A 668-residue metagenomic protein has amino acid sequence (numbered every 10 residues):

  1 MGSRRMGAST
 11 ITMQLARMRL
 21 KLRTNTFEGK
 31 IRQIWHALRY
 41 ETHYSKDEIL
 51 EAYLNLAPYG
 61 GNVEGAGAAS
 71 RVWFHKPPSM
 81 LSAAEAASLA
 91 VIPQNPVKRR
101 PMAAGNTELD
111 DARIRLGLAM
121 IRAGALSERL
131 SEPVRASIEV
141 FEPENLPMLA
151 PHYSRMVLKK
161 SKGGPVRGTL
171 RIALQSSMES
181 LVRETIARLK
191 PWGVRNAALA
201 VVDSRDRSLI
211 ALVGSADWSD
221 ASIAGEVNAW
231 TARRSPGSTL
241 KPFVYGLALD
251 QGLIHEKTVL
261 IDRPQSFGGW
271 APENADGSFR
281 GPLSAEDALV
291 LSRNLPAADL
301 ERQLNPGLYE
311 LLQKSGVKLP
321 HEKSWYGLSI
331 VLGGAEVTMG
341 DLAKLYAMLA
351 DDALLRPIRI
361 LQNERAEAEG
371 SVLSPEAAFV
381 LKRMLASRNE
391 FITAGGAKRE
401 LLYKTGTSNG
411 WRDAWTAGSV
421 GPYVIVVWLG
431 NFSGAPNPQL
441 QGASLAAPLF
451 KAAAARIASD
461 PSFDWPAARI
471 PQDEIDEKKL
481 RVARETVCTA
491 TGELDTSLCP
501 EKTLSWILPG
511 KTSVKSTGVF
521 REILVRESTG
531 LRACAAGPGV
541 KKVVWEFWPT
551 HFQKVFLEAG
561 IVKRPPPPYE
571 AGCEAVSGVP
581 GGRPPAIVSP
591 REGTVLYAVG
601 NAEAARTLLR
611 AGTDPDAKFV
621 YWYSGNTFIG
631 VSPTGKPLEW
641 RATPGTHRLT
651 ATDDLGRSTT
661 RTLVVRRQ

Functional and structural regions predicted by a protein language model:
G2-N25, E144-K159, I254-L308, D351 (+2 more regions): Conserved catalytic neighborhood of penicillin-recognizing serine enzymes
S3-S176, S180, E273, E310-K323 (+2 more regions): Non-catalytic, structured segments within soluble enzyme domains
T10-Q14, M80, S88, A200-V201 (+6 more regions): Structural recognition of the beta-strand scaffold that forms the well-ordered cores of secreted hydrolase catalytic
A37, E41, P93-A112, K162-L174 (+9 more regions): Active-site loop and adjoining helix of the penicillin-binding protein/serine DD-peptidase-beta-lactamase fold
E64-G67, E128-L130, I223-E226, L249-F267 (+3 more regions): Short, well-structured active-site flanking segments
L81, V157, T169, W192-S222 (+2 more regions): A short, well-structured edge-of-sheet supersecondary motif
L126, R135, V140-P143, R205 (+1 more regions): Soluble, non-transmembrane domains of envelope/secretory-pathway proteins that act on or interact with carbohydrate
G168-K190, L199-D203, L212, D220-A229 (+3 more regions): A penicillin-recognizing enzyme superfamily signal
